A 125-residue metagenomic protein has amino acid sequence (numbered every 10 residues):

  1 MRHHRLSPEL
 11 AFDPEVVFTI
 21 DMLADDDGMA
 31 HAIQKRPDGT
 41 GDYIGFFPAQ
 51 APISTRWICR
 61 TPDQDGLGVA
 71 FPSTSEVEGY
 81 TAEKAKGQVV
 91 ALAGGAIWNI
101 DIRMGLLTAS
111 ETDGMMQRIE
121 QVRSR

Functional and structural regions predicted by a protein language model:
M1-P48: Active-site/ligand-binding surface loops and adjacent short beta/alpha elements that line catalytic pockets across
D21-M22, W57-R60, Q88-G94: Short proline/glycine-enriched turn/loop segments at secondary-structure junctions
I33-P72: Glycine-rich active-site loops that engage anionic ligands at enzyme catalytic sites
G39, S75-V77, G105: Short, glycine-/Ser/Thr-/acidic-enriched flexible segments
A70-L92: A conserved acidic, glycine/proline-rich C-terminal tail/linker
V90-L107: Short Pro-Gly-centered flexible turn/kink motifs
G105-R125: Terminal connector regions
